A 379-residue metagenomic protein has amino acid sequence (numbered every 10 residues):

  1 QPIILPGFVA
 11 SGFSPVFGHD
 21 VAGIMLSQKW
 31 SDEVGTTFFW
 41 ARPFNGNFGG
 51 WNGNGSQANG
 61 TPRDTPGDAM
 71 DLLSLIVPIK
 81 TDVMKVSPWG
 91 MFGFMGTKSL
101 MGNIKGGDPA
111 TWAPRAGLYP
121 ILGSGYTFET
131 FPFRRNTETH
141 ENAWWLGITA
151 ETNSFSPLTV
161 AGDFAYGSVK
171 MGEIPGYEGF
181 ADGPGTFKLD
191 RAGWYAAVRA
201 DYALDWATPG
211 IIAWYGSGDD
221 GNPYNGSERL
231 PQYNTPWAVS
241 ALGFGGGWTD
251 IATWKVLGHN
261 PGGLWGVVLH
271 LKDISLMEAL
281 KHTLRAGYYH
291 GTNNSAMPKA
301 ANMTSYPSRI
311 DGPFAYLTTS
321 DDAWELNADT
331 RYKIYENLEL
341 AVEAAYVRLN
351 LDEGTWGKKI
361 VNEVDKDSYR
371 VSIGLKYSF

Functional and structural regions predicted by a protein language model:
G7-G226, Y288-H290, A301-L326, K359-V361 (+1 more regions): Signature for the C-terminal beta-barrel architecture of outer-membrane proteins
T152-P157, A203, L271-L276, Y332-I334: A structural motif corresponding to the C-terminal end of an alpha-helix and its immediate exit/capping segment
L158, L280, W324-L326, L338 (+1 more regions): Hydrophobic core residues within well-ordered beta-strands of beta-rich domains
P209-E325: C-terminal structural cap/anchor segments
L269, A323-A345, K376: Conserved C-terminal beta-signal and adjacent last beta-strands/turns of outer-membrane beta-barrel proteins
E336-V361: C-terminal beta-signal and adjacent terminal beta-strands/loops of Gram-negative outer-membrane beta-barrel proteins
D365-F379: Outer-membrane beta-barrel "beta-signal"
